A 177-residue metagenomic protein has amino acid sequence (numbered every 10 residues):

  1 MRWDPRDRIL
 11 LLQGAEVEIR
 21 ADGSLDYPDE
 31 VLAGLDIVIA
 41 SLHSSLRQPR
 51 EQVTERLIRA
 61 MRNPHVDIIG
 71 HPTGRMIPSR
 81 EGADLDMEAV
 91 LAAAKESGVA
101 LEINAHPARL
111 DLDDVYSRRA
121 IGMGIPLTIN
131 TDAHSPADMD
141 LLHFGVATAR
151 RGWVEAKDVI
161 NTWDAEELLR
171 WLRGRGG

Functional and structural regions predicted by a protein language model:
M1-L10, A21-G177: Charged catalytic cores and adjacent phosphate/nucleic-acid-binding surfaces used for phosphate/nucleic-acid chemistry
A15-E16: Core AdoMet radical
